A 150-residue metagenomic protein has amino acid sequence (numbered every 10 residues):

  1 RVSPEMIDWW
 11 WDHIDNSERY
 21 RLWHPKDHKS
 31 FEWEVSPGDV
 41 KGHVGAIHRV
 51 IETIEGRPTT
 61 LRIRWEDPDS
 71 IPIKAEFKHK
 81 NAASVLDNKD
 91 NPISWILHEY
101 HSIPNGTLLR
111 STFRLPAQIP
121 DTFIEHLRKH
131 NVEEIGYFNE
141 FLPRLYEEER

Functional and structural regions predicted by a protein language model:
R1-D39: Hydrophobic ligand-binding cavity/cleft-lining segments
I7, I14, V44-I47, I51-I54 (+7 more regions): Weak global preference for isoleucine
Y20, H24-P25, K29, G42 (+5 more regions): C-terminal catalytic domain of Rieske-type non-heme iron oxygenases
E32-S84: Aromatic/basic-lined ligand-recognition segments that form π-stacking hydrophobic pockets flanked by Lys/Arg to engage
K78-G136: Beta-strand/loop substructures that line and gate deep hydrophobic ligand-binding cavities in soluble
L142-R150: Short, highly charged C-terminal tails/helix-capping segments
